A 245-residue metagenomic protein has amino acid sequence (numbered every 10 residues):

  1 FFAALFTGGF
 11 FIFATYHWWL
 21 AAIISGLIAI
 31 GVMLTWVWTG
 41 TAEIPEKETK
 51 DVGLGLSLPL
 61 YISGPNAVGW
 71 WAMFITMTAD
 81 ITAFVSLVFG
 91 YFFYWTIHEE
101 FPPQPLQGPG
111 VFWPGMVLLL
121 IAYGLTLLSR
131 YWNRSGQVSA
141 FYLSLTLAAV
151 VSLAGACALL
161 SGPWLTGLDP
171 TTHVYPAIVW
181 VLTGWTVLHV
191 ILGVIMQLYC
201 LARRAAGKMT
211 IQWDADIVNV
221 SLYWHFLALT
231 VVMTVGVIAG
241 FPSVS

Functional and structural regions predicted by a protein language model:
F1-S245: ...captures the hydrophobic TM-helix bundle architecture rather than a specific catalytic motif, and can also fire on
